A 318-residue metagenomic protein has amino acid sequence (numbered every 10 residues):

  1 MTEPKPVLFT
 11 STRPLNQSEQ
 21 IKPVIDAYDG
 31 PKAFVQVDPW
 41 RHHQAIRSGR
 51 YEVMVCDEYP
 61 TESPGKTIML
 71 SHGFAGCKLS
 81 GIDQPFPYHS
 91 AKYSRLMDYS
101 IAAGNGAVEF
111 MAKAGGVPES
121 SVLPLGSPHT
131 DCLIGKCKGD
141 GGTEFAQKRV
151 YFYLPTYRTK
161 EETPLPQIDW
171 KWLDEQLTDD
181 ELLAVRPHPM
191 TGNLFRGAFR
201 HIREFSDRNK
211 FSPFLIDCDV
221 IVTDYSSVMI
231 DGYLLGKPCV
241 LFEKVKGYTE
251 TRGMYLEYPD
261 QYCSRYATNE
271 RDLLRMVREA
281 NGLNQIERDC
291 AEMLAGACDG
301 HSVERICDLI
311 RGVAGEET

Functional and structural regions predicted by a protein language model:
K5-C137: Active-site and donor-binding regions of nucleotide-sugar-utilizing enzymes
F9-T10, N16-Y28, P124-G197, R265-A267 (+1 more regions): Conserved catalytic-core segment of nucleotide-activated headgroup transferases in glycan assembly
Q44-G49, P60-K66, G192-H201, D231-G232 (+1 more regions): Short loop/helix-cap segments at secondary-structure boundaries that form the rim of catalytic
A45-R47, Y93, E144, Q176 (+2 more regions): Structural alpha-helical scaffold elements that stabilize or flank donor/cofactor-binding regions in carbohydrate
G65-S71, A75, N209-R252: A donor-sugar binding/catalytic signature common to diverse glycosyltransferases and related nucleotide-sugar
P118-E119, G197, S227-A295: Catalytic binding pocket for nucleotide-activated donors in carbohydrate/polymer assembly enzymes
R200-R208: Active-site donor-binding acidic/aromatic loop of nucleotide-activated sugar and phosphosugar transferases involved
D299-T318: C-terminal alpha-helical cap of glycosyltransferases
